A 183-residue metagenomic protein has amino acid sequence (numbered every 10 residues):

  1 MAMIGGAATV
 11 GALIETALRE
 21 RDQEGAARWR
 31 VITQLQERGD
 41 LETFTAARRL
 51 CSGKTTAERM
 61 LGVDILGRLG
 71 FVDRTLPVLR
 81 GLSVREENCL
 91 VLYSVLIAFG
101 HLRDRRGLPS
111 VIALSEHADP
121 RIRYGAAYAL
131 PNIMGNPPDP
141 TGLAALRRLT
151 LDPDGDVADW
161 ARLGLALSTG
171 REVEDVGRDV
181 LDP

Functional and structural regions predicted by a protein language model:
I4-A17, G39-S52, F71-R85, D104-E116 (+2 more regions): Amphipathic alpha-helical scaffolding segments comprising HEAT/armadillo-like alpha-solenoid repeats
A17-A27: HEAT-repeat alpha-solenoid elements in large eukaryotic scaffold proteins
E24, K54-T55, E87-N88, A118-D119 (+1 more regions): Short inter-helical turns and helix N-cap capping residues of alpha-solenoid HEAT/ARM repeat scaffolds
G25-R28, R59, L92, R123 (+1 more regions): Residue-level detector of extended alpha-helical repeat arrays and alpha-solenoid scaffolds
W29-I32, G62-V63, Y93-L96, I112 (+2 more regions): Hydrophobic core positions within HEAT/HEAT-like alpha-solenoid repeats
V31-G39: Alpha-helical solenoid scaffolds in large eukaryotic transport, assembly, and signaling factors
